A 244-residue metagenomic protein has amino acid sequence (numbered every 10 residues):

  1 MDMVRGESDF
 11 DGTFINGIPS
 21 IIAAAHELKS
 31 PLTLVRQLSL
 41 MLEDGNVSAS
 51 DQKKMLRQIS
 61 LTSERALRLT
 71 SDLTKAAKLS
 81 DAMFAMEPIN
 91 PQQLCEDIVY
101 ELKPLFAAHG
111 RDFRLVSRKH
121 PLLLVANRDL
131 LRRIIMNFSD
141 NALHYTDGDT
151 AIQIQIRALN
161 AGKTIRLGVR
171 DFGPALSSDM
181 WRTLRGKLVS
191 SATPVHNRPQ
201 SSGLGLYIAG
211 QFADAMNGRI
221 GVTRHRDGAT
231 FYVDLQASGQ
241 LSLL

Functional and structural regions predicted by a protein language model:
L61-A66: Short alpha-helical segment of the dimerization/phosphotransfer core of two-component systems
S80-A85, L123-A126: Conserved micro-motifs of the catalytic ATP-binding
L105-L115: Short conserved segments within the C-terminal catalytic ATPase subdomain
A142-L143: Short helix-loop "hinge" at the ATP-lid/N-box region of the Bergerat-fold HATPase_c
L176-V189: Short conserved segment of the HATPase_c
